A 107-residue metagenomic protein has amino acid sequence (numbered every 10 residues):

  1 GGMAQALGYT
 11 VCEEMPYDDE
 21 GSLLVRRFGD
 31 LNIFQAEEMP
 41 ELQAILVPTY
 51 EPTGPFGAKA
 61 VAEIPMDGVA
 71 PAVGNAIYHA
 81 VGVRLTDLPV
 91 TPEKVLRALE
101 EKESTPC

Functional and structural regions predicted by a protein language model:
G1-C107: C-terminal catalytic domains of large/alpha subunits in multi-subunit enzymes
